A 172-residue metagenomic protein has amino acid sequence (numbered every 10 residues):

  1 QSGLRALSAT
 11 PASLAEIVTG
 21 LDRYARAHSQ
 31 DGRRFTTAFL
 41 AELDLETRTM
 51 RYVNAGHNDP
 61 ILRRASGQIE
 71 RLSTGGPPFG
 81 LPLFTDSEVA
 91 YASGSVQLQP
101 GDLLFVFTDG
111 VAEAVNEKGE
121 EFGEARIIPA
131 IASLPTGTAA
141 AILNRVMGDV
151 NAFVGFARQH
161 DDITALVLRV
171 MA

Functional and structural regions predicted by a protein language model:
Q1-A172: Conserved subregion of the PPM/PP2C metallophosphatase catalytic domain
